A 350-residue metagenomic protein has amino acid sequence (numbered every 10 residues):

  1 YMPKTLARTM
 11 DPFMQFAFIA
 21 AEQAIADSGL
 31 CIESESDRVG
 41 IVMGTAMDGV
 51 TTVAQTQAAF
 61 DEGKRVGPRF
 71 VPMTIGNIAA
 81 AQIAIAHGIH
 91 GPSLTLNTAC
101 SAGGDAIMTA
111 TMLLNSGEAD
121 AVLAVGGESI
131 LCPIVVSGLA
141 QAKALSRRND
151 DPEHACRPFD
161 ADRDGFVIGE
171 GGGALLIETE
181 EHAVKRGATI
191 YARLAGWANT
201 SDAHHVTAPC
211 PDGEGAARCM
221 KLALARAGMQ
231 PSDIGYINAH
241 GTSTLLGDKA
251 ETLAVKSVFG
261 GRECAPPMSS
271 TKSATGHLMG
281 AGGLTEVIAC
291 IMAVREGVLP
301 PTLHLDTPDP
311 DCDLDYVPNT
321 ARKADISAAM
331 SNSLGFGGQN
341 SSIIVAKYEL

Functional and structural regions predicted by a protein language model:
Y1-T98, G127-G138, P231-G247: Conserved beta-ketoacyl condensing-enzyme motif
A17-L30, A79, A84-H87, P92-E128 (+3 more regions): Active-site-proximal alpha-helical scaffold in enzymes
A21, I41, I83, G103 (+8 more regions): Conserved small-residue
E35-S36, A227-D233, C264, D313-L350: Flexible, low-complexity linker/loop segments at domain and module junctions
V50-K64, L113-S116, V136-N149, P211-G215 (+3 more regions): A glycine- and small-aliphatic-rich helix-loop capping segment at beta-alpha/alpha-beta transitions that lines
V66-V71, G91-T98, D160-D164, P266-H277 (+1 more regions): Short pre-catalytic strand/loop immediately N-terminal to key active-site residues, enriched for Gly-Thr
E118-D164, W197-P211, G241-D248, E263-D315: Acyl-CoA/ACP chain-elongation machinery
D150-A227, Y236, L350: Condensing-enzyme catalytic core mediating Claisen C-C bond formation in acyl metabolism
